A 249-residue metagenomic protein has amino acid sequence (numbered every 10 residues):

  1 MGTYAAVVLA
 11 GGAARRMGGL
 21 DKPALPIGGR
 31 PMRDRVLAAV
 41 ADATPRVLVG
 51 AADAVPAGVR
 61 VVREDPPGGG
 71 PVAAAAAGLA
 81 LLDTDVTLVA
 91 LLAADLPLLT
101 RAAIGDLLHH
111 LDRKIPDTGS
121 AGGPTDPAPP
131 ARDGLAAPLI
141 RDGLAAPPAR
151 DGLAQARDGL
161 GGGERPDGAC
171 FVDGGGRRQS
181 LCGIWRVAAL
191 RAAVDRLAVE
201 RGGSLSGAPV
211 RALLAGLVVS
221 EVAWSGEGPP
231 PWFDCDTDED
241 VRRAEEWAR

Functional and structural regions predicted by a protein language model:
M1-A5, D238, R242-R249: SAM-dependent methyltransferases
M1-P127, L135, I140, G152-G207 (+1 more regions): Nucleotide and nucleotide-moiety/phosphate-recognizing core
P147-R150: Intrinsically disordered, low-complexity repeat regions of secreted/extracellular protein precursors
L214, T237: A residue-level signal for conserved active-site and pocket-lining positions in enzyme catalytic cores
